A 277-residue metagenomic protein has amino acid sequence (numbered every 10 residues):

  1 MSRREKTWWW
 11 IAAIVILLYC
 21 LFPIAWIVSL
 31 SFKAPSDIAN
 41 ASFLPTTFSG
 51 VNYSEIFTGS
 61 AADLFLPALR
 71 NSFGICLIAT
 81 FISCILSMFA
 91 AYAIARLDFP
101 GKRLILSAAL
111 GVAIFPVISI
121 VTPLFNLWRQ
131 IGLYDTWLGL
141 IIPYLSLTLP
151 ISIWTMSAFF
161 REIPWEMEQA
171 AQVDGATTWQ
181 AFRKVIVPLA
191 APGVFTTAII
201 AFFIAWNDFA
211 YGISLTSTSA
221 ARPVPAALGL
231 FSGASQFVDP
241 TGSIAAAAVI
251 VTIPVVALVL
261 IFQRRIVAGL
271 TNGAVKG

Functional and structural regions predicted by a protein language model:
M1-R3: Short, Lys/Arg-rich, polar N-terminal cytosolic tail immediately upstream of the first transmembrane signal-anchor
K6-G277: A structural signal for multi-pass alpha-helical bundles of membrane permease subunits that mediate small-molecule
